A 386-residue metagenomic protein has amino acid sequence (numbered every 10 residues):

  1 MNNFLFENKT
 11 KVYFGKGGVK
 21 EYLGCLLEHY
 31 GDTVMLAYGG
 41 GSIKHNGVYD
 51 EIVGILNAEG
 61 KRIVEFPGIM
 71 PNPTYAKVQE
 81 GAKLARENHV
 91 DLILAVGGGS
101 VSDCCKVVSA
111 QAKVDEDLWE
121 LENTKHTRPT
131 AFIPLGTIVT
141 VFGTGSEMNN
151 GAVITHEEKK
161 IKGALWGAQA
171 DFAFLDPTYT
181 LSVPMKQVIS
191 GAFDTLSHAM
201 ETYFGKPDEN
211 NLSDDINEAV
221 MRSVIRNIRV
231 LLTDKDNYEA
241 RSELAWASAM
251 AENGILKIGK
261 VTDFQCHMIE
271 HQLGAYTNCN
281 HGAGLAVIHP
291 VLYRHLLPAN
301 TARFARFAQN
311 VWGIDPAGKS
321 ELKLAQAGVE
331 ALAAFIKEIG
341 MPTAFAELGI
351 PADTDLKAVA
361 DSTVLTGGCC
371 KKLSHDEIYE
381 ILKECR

Functional and structural regions predicted by a protein language model:
M1-L92: ATP/NTP phosphate-donor binding region
T10, K113-L212, R306: A glycine/threonine-rich phosphate-anchoring loop and its flanking beta-alpha core in nucleotide/phosphate-binding
V19-L23, K44-V48, Y75-K77, S100-K106 (+3 more regions): Short glycine/serine/threonine-rich phosphate/pyrophosphate-binding segments that cradle anionic phosphate groups
E51-I52, A82, V101-D115, M148-G151: Short Gly/Thr/Asp-enriched flexible loops that form oxyanion-binding sites at enzyme active sites
V90-K106, T140-S146, Y276-C279: Glycine/serine-rich anion-binding loops at beta->alpha junctions that coordinate negatively charged ligand groups
T202, K206-A331: Active-site segments that bind and position negatively charged phosphate/pyrophosphate groups
V311, D315-R386: C-terminal charged capping/lid subdomain of soluble metabolic enzymes
